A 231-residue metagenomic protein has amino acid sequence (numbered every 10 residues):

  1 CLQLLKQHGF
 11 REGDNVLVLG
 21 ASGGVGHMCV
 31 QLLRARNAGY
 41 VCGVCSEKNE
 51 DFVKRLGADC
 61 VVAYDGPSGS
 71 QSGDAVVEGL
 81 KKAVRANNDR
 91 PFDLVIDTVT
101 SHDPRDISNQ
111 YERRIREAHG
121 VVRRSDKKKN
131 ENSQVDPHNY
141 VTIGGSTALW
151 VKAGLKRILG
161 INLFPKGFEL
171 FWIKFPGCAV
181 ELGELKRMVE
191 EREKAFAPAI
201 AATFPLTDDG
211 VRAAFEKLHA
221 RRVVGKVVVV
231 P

Functional and structural regions predicted by a protein language model:
C1-P231: Terminal helix/beta-alpha structural elements that buttress the NAD(P)+-binding lobe
